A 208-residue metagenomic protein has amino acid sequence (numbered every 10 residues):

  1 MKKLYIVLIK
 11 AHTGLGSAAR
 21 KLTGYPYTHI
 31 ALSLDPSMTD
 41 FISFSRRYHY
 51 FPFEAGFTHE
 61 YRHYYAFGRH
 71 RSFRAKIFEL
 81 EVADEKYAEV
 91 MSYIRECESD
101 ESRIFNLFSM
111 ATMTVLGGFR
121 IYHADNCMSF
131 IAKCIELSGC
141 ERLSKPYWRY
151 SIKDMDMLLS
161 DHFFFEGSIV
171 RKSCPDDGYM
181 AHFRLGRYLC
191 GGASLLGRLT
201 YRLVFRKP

Functional and structural regions predicted by a protein language model:
M1-P208: Cysteine-nucleophile amide-bond enzymes
